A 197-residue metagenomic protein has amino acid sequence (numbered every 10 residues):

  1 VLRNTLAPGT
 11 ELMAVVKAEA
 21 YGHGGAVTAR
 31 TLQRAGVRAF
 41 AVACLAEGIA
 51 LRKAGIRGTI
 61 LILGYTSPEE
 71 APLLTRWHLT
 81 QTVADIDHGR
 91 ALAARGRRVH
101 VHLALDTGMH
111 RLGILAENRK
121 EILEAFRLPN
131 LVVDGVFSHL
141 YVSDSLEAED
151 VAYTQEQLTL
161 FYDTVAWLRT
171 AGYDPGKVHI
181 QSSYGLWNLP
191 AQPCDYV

Functional and structural regions predicted by a protein language model:
V1-N4: Positively charged, low-complexity intrinsically disordered leader regions
A7-I180, Q192-P193: Active-site-proximal beta-alpha core segment in soluble small-molecule metabolic enzymes
S183-G185: Short, solvent-exposed loop/turn elements at beta->coil junctions and helix N-caps that rim active or binding pockets
W187-V197: Active-site loop ensemble at the mouth of alpha/beta enzyme cores that anchors a bound cofactor
